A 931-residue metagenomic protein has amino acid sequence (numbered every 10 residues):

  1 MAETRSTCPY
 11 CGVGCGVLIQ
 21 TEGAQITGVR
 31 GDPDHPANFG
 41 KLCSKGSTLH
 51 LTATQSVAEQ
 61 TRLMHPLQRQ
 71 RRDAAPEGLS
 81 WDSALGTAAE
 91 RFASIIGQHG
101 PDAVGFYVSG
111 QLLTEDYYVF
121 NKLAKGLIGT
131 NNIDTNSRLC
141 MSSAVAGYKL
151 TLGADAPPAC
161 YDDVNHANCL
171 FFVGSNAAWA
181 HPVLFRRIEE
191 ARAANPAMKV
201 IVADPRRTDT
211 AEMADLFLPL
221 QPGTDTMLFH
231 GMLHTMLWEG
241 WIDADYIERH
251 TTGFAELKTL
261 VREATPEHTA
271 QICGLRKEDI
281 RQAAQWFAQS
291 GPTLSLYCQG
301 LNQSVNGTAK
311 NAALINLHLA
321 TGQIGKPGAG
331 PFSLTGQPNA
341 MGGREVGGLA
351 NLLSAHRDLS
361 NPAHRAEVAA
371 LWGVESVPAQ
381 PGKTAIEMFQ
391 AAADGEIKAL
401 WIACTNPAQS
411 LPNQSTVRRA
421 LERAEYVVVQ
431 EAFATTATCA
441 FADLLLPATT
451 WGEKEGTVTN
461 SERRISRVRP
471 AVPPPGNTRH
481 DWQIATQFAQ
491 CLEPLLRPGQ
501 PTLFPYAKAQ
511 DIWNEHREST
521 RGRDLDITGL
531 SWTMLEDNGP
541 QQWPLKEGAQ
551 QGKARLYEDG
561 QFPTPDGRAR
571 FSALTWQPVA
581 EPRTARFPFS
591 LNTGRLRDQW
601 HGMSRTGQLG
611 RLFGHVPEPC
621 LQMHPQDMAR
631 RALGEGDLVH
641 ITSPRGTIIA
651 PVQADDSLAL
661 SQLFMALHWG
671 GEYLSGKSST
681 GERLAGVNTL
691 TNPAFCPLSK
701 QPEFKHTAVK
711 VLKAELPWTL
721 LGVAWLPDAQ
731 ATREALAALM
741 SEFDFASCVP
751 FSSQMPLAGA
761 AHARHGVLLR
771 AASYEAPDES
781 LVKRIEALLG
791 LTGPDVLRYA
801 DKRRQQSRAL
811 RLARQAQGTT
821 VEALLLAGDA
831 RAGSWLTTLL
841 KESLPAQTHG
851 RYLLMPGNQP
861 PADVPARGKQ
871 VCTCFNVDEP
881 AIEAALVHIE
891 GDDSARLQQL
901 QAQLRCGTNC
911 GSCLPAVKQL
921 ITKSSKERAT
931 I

Functional and structural regions predicted by a protein language model:
M1-E239, L257, H268, R276 (+10 more regions): N-terminal export/assembly segments and adjacent metallocofactor-ligating motifs of anaerobic energy-metabolism
R71-A75, E239-K277, S354-E367, E375-S376 (+6 more regions): N-terminal leader/propeptide and maturation segments of large enzyme subunits in energy/redox metabolism and hydrolases
Y161, G452-P474, Q487-A489, A685 (+1 more regions): Glycine/threonine-rich phosphate-binding loop and adjacent beta-strand/alpha-helix elements that clamp
R206-D209, A432-R469: Flexible glycine/proline-rich, aromatic-decorated loop/lid segments
A288-Q390, G548-Q551, G560-R570: A glycine-rich, hydrophobic/aromatic-adjacent loop/helix-cap motif
G343-A350, A509-Q608: Long, low-complexity segments enriched in small/aliphatic residues
P475, D481-N538, T606-L621, Q626-D795 (+1 more regions): Long, contiguous, secondary-structure-rich segments that constitute the structural scaffold of globular domains
L712-I931: Rossmann-like nucleotide/phosphate-binding core characteristic of flavoprotein oxidoreductases
